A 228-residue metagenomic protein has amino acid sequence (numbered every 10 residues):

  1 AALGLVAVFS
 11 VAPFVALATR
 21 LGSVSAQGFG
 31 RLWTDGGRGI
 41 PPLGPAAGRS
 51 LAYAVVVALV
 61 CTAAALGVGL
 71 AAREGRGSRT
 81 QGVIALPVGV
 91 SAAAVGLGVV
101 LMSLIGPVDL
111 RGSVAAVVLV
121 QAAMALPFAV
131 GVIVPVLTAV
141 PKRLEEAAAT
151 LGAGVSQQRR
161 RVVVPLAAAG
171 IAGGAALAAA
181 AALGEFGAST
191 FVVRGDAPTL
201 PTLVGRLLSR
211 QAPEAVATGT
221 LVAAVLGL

Functional and structural regions predicted by a protein language model:
A2-G22, G37-T138, V162-G187, F191 (+1 more regions): Membrane-water interface segments at the C-terminal ends of transmembrane alpha-helices in multi-pass inner-membrane
S25-G39: A short amphipathic helical element positioned immediately N-terminal to and/or at the very start of a transmembrane
R143, A153-G154: Short coil/turn motifs that cap or connect alpha-helices
A148: The alpha-helix within a helix-turn-helix
L151-A153, P165: Glycine/proline-centered hinge or cleavage motifs at structural transition points of membrane proteins
F186-P213: Glycine-rich helix-loop "coupling/hinge" segments at transmembrane-helix boundaries in multipass transporters
